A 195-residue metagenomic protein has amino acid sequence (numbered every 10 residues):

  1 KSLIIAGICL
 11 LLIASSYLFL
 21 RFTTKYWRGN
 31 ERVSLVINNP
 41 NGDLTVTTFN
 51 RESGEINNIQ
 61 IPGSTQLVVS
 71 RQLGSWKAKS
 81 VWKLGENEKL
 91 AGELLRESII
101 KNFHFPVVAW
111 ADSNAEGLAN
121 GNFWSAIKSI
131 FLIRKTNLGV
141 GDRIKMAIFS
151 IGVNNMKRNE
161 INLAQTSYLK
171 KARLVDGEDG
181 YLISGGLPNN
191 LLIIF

Functional and structural regions predicted by a protein language model:
K1-F195: Non-catalytic, solvent-exposed segments at the cell envelope interface
